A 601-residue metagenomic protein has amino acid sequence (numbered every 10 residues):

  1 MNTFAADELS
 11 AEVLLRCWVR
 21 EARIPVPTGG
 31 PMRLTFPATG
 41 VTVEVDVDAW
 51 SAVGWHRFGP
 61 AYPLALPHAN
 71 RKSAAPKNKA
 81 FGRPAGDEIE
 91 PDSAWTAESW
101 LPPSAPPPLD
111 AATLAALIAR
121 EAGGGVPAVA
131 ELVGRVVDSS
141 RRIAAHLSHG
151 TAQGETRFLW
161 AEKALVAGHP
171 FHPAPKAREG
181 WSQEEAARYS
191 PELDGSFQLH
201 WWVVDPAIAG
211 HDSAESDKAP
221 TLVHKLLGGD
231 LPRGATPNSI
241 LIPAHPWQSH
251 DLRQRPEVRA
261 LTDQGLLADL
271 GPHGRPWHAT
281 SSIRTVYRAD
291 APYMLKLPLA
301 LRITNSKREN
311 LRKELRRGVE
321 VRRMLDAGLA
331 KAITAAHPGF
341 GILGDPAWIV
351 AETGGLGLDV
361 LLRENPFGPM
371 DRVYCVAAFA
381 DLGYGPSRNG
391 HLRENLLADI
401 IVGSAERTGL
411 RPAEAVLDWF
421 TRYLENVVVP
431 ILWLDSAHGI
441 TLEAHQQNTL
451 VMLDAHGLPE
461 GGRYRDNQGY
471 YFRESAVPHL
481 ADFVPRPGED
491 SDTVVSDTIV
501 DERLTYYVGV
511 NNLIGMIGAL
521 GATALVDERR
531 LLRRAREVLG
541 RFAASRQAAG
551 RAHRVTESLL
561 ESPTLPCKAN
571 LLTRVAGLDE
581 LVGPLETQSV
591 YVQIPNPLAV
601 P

Functional and structural regions predicted by a protein language model:
M1-E425, D454-P601: Nucleotide/phosphate-binding site architecture used for ATP/NTP-dependent chemistry
W419-H438: Conserved kinase catalytic-core helix
G439-E443: Catalytic-loop of the protein kinase fold
H445-Q447: Canonical protein kinase catalytic loop motif
T449-V451: Hydrophobic residue at the +6 position relative to the catalytic HRD Asp in the kinase catalytic loop
